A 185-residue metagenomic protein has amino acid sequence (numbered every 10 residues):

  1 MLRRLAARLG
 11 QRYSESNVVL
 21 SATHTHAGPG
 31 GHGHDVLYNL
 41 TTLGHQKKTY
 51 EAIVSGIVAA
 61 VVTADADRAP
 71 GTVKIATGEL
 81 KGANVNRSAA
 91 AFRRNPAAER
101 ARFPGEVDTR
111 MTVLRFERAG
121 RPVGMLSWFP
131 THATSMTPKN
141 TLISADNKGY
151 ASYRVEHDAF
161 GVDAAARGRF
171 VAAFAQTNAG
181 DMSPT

Functional and structural regions predicted by a protein language model:
M1-T185: Conserved beta-alpha junction segments in alpha/beta enzyme cores
